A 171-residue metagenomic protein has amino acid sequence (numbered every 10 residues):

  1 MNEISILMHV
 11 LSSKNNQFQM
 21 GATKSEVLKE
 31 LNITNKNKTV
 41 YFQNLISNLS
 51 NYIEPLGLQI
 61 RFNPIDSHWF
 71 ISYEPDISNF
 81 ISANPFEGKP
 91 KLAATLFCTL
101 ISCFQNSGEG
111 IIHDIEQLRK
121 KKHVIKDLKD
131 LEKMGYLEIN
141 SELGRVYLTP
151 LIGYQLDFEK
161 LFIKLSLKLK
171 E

Functional and structural regions predicted by a protein language model:
M1-S67: Eukaryotic partner-binding/assembly regions in large regulatory complexes
M1-V10, H68-L100: Short alpha-helical segments that sit at the start of domains
L11-N16, L100-S107: Short helix-to-turn junction characteristic of helix-turn-helix DNA-binding domains, especially the helix
G21, G108-E109: Residue at a beta-strand N-cap/secondary-structure junction
E26-T39, E109-H123: Short helix-coil junctions and helix-kink-helix linkers
N37-N48, L118-M134: Short amphipathic alpha-helical interaction segments
N63-S78, E138-F162: Accessory beta->alpha helical hairpin/"wing" motif in late/C-terminal subdomains of nucleic-acid enzymes
D76-A94, I152-E171: Short, amphipathic alpha-helical interaction segments positioned at domain boundaries
